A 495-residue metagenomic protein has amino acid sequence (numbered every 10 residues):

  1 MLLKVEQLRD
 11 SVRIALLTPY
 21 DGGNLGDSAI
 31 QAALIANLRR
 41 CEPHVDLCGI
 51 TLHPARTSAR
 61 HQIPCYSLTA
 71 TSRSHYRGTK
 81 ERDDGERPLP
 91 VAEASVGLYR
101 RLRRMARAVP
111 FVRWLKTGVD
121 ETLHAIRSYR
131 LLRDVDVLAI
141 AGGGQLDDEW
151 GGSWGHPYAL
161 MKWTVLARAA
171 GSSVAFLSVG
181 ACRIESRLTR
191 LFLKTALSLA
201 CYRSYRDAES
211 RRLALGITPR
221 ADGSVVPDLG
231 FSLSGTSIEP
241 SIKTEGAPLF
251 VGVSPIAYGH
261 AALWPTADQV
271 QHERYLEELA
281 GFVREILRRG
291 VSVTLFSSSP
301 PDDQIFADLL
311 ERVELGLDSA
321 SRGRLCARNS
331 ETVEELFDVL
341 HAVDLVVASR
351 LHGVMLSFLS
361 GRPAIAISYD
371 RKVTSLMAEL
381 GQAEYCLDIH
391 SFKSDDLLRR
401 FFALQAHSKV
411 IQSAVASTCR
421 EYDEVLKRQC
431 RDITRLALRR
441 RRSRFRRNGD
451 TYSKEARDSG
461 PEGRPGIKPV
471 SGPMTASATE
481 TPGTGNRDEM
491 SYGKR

Functional and structural regions predicted by a protein language model:
M1-D458, G463, K468, G472-A476 (+1 more regions): Active-site anion-handling motifs in enzyme catalytic cores
T479, T484-N486: Intrinsic disorder/low-complexity segments
